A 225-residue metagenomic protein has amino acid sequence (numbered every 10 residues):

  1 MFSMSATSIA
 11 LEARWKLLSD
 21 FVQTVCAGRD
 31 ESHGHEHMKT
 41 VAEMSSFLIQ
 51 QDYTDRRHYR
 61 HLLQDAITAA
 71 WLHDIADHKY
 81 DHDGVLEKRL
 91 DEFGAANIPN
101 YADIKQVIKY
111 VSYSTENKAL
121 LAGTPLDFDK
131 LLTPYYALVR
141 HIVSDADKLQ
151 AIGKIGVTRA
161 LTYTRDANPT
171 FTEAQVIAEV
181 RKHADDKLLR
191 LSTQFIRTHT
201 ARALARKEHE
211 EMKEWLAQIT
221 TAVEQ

Functional and structural regions predicted by a protein language model:
F2-A10, A27-H35, K39, E43-H58 (+4 more regions): Divalent metal-dependent phosphate-bond-processing catalytic cores, especially two-metal-ion Mg2+/Mn2+ enzymes that act
L17-G28: Generic N-terminal amphipathic, Lys/Arg-enriched alpha-helix
H35-A42, L63, I67, Y101-S112 (+2 more regions): Short, well-structured alpha-helical segments
V41-S46, H82-G94: An active-site-proximal "capping" alpha-helix that borders the catalytic cofactor pocket
R60-H82, L86, K105-T115: His-Asp-centered metal-binding catalytic motifs of divalent-metal-dependent phosphohydrolases/nucleases
E92-F93, N97-Y135: Hydrophobic, well-structured mid-protein blocks that either form specific transmembrane helices
